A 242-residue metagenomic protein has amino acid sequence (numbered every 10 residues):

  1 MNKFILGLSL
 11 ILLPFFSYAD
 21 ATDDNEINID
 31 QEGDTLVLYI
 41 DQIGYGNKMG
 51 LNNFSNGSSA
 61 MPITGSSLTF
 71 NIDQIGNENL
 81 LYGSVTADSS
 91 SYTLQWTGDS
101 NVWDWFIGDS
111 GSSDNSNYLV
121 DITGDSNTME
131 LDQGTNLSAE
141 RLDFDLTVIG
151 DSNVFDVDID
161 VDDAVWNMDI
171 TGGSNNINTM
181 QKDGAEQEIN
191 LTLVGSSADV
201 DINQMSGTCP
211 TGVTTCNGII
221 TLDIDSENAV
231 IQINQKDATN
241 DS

Functional and structural regions predicted by a protein language model:
M1-F4: Positively charged n-region of N-terminal signal peptides that target proteins for export
L6-L10: Hydrophobic helical h-region of N-terminal Sec-dependent signal peptides in bacterial secretory/periplasmic proteins
P14-F16: N-terminal signal peptide c-region/cleavage motif recognized by signal peptidases
D20-S242: Low-complexity repeat regions of mature extracellularly deployed or surface/particle-associated proteins
